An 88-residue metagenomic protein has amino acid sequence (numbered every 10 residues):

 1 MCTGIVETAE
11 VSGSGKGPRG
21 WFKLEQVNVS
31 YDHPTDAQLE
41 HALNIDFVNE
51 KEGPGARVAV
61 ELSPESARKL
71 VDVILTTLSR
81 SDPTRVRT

Functional and structural regions predicted by a protein language model:
M1-T88: Positively charged, low-complexity terminal tracts and the immediately adjacent first secondary-structure elements
